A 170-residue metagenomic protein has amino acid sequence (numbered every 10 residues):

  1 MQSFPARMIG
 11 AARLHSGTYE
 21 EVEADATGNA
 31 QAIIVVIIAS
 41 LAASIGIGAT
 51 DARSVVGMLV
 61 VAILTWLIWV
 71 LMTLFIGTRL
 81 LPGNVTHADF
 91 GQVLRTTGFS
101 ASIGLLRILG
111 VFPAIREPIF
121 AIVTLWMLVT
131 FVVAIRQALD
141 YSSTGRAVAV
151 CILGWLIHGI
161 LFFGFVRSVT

Functional and structural regions predicted by a protein language model:
M1-A88: Selected alpha-helical membrane-embedding segments in polytopic membrane proteins
G28-V35, A39-A42, V61, T96 (+4 more regions): Solvent-exposed, non-transmembrane amphipathic alpha-helical segments
A43-G57, F112-E117, I135, S168-T170: Short, Lys/Arg-enriched charge-dense amphipathic segments
L74-L161: Hydrophobic alpha-helical transmembrane segments and adjacent short intramembrane/lumenal linkers of inner/organellar
G159-T170: Juxtamembrane boundary at the C-terminal end of a transmembrane helix
